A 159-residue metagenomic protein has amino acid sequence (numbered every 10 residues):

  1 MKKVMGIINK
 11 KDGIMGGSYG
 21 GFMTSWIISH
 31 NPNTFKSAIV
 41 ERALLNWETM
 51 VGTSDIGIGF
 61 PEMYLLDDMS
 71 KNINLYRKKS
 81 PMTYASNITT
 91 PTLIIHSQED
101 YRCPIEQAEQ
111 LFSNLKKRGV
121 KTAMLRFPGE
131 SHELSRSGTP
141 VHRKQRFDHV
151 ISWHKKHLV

Functional and structural regions predicted by a protein language model:
M1-V159: Active-site-proximal cap/loop segments of hydrolase catalytic domains
